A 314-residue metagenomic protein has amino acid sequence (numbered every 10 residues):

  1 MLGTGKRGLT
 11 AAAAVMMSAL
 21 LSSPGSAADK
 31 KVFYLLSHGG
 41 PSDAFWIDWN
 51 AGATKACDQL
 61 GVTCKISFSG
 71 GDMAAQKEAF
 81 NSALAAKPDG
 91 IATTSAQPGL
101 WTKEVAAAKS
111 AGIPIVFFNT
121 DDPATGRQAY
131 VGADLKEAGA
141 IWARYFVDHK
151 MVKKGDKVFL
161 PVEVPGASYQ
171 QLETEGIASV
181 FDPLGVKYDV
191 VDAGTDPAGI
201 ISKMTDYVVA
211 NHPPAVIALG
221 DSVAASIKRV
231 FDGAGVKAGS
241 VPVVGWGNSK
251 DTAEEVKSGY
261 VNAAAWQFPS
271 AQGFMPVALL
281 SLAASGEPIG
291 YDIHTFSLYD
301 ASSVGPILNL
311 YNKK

Functional and structural regions predicted by a protein language model:
M1-A12: Bacterial N-terminal signal peptides that target proteins for export
D29-K31, P161, P165, Y169 (+2 more regions): Hinge/cleft segment of the Venus flytrap/periplasmic-binding protein
V32-G52, A56-L60, C64-F80, T94-P98 (+2 more regions): Extracytoplasmic "Venus flytrap"
A44-Q59, A138-Y145, S168-V186, S226 (+2 more regions): Short, solvent-exposed amphipathic alpha-helices that sit in or adjacent to ligand/effector-binding or catalytic
D58-S69, K157-L160, A178-A198: Short beta-strand elements in bilobed, periplasmic/extracellular small-molecule ligand-binding domains
Q76, V131-K157, I200-I201, N248-T252 (+1 more regions): Hydrophobic alpha-helical segments within soluble ligand-binding/sensing domains
N81, D89-S110, I177, D189 (+1 more regions): Hydrophobic alpha-helical
G99-E137, D148-M151, S249-S258, N262 (+1 more regions): Flexible loop/hinge segments that line or gate small-molecule binding clefts
